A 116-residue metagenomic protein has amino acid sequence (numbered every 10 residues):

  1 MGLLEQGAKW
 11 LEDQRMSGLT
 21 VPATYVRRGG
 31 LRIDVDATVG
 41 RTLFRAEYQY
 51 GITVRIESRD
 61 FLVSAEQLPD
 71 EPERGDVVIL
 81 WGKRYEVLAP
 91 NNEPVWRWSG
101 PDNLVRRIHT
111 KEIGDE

Functional and structural regions predicted by a protein language model:
M1-R27, L31: Active-site-proximal polar cores
V26-E116: Short, conserved turn/kink motifs that form compact alpha/beta structural patches or helix kinks used as
